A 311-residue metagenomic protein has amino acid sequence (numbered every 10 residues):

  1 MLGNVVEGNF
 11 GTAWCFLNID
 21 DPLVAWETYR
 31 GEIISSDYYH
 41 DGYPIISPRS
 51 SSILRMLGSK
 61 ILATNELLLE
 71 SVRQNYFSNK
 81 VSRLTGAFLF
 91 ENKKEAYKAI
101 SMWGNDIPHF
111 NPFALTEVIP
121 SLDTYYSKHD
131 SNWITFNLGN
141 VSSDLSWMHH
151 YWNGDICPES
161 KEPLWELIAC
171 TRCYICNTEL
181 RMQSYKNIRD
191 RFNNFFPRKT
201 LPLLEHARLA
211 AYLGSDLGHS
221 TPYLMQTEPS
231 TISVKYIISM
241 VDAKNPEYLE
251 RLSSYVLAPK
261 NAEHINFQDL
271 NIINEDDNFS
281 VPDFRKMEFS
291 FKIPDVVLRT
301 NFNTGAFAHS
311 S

Functional and structural regions predicted by a protein language model:
M1-L2, F16: N-terminal, charge-rich interaction modules
V5, F10, D20-P48, W103 (+1 more regions): Conserved NAD+-utilizing ADP-ribose enzyme module
T12-W14: Extended, solvent-exposed polar beta/coil surface segments
L17-I19, F90: Active-site ExK catalytic segment of metal-dependent nucleases
L23-S82, E95: N-terminal low-complexity, intrinsically disordered segments
G58-C157: ADP-ribosyltransferase catalytic core
